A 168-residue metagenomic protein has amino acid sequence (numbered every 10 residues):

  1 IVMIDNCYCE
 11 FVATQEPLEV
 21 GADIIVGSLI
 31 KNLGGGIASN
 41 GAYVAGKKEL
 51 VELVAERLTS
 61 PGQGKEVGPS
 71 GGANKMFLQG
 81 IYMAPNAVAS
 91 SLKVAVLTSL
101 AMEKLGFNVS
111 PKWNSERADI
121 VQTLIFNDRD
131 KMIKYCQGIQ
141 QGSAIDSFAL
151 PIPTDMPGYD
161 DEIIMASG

Functional and structural regions predicted by a protein language model:
I1-A89, K93, M102, G106-S110: Conserved PLP-enzyme active-site core in the AAT-like
A13, G21, L50, V54 (+7 more regions): General structural feature for long, well-ordered alpha-helical segments within catalytic domains of soluble enzymes
E103-G168: Conserved C-terminal alpha-helix-loop-beta "cap" of PLP-dependent enzymes that closes/shapes the active-site mouth
